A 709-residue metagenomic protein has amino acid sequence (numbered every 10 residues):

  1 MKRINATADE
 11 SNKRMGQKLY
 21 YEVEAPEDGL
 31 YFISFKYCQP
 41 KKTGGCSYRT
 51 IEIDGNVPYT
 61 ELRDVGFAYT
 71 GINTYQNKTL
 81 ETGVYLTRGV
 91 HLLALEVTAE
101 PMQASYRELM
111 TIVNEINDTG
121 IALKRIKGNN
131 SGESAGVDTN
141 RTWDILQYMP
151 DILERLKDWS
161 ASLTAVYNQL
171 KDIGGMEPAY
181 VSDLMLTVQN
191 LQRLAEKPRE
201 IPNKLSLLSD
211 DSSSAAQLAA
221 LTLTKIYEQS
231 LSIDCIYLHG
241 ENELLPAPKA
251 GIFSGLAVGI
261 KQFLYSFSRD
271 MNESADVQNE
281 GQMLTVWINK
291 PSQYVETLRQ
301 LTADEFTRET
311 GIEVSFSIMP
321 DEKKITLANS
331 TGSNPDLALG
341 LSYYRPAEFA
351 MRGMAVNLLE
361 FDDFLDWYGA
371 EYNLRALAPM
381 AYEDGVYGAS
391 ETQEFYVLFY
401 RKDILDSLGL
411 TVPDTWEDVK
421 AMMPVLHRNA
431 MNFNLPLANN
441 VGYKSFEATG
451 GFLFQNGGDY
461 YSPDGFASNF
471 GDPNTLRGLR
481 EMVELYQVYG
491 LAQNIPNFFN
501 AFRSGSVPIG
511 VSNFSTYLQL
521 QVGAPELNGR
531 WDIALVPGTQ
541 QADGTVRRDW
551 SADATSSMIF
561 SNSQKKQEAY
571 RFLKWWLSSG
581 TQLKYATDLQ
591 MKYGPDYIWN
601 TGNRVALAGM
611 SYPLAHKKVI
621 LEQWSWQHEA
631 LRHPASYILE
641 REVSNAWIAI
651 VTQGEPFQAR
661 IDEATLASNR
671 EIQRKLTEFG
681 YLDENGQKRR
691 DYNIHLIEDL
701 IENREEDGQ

Functional and structural regions predicted by a protein language model:
M1-Y237: Extracytoplasmic
E27, A524-Y597, W624-R632: Extracytoplasmic/periplasmic substrate-recognition and gating elements
Q169-L186, N190, E196-D211, S551 (+1 more regions): C-terminal capping/gating helix-and-loop segments adjacent to ligand/active sites or protein-protein/ligand interfaces
K261-E280, Y343-V397, K420, A448 (+2 more regions): Hinge/lid segment of periplasmic solute-binding proteins
D304-Y372, D403-D414, G505-I509, V522-E526 (+1 more regions): Extracytoplasmic "Venus flytrap"/periplasmic binding protein-like
Y382-E391, Y396, K420-S468, N474-T475 (+1 more regions): Extracytoplasmic/periplasmic solute-binding protein
D464-I495, V536-T539: Glycine-centered hinge/linker elements that transmit conformational signals in sensory and ligand-binding systems
A534-G538, T587-I650, Y681-G708: Long, aromatic- and glycine/proline-rich binding clefts that accommodate carbohydrate-like moieties
